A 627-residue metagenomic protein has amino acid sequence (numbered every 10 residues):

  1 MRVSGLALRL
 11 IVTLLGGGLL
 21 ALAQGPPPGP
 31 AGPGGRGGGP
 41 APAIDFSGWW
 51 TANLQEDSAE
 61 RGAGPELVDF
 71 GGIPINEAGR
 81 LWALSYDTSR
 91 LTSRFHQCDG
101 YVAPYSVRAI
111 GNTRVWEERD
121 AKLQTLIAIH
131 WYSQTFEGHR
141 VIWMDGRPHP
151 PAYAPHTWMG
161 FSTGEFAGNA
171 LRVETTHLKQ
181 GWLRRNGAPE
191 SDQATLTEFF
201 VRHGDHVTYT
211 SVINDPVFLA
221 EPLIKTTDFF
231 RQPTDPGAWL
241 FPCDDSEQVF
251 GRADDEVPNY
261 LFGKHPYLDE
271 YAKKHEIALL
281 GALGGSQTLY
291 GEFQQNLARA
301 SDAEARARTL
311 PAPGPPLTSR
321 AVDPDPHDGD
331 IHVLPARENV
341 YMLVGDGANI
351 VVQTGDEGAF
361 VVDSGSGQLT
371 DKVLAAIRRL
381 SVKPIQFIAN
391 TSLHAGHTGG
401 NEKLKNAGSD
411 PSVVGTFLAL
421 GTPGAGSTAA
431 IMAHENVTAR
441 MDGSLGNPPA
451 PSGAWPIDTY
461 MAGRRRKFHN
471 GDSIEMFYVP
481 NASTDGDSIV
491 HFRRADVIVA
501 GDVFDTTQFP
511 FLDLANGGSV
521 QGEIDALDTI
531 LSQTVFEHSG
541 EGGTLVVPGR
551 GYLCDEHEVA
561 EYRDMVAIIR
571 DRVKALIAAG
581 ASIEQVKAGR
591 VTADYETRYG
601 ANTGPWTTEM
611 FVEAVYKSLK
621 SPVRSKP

Functional and structural regions predicted by a protein language model:
R9-A21: Bacterial N-terminal signal peptides
L22-P316, D328, V340, V414-G426 (+3 more regions): PEST-like low-complexity, intrinsically disordered acidic/proline/serine-rich tracts that flank trafficking/processing
G314-D323, V413, F536-G543, Y552-P627: Accessory terminal helices/loops
H332-R379, S488-F492, D496-G501: Conserved beta-strand hairpin/beta-sheet module of binuclear metal-dependent hydrolase folds, prominently
P335, L420-P480, T484-G486, R493-R494 (+2 more regions): Metallo-beta-lactamase
N339, Q353, D363, I377 (+10 more regions): Divalent metal-coordination and catalytic microenvironments
D356-F360, G367-L420, G424-A429: Active-site metal-binding motif and surrounding structural segment of the metallo-beta-lactamase
G358-A359, S366-Q368, S473-I568: Metallo-beta-lactamase
